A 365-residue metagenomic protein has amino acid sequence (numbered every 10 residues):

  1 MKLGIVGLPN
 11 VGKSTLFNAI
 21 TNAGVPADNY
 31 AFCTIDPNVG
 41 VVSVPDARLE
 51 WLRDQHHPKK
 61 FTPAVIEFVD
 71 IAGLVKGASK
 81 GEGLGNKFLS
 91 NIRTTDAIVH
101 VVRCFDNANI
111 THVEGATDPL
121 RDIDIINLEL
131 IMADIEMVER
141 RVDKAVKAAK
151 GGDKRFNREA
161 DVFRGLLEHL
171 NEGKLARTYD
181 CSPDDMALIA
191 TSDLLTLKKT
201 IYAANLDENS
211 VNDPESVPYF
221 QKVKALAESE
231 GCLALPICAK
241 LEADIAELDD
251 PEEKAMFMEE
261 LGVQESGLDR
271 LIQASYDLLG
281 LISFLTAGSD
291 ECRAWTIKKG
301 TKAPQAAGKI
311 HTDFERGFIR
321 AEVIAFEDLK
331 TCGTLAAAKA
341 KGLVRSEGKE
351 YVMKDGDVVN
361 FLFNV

Functional and structural regions predicted by a protein language model:
M1-T111, E139-R140, K144-A145: Conserved G1/Walker A P-loop phosphate-binding module
K2-V6, V11, F17, K144-V352 (+1 more regions): C-terminal-of-GTPase-core extension/linker across diverse P-loop GTPases
N22, D54, S90, T94 (+3 more regions): Short, intrinsically disordered, mixed-charge
A23-A31, N38-G40, R48-W51, K80 (+8 more regions): Glycine-rich, flexible loop/turn motifs
F32, D46-L49, T62-F68, E82-T95 (+8 more regions): Amphipathic alpha-helical transducer elements in NTP-driven molecular machines
G40-P45, A72-E82, R93-F156, H169-S182 (+1 more regions): Conserved Switch II/interswitch segment of TRAFAC-class P-loop GTPases
